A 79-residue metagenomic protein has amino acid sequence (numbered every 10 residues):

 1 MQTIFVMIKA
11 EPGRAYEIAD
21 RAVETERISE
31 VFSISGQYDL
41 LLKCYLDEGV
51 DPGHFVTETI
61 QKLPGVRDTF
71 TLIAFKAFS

Functional and structural regions predicted by a protein language model:
M1-S79: A compositional/biophysical signature of low hydrophobicity enriched in polar/charged and small residues
